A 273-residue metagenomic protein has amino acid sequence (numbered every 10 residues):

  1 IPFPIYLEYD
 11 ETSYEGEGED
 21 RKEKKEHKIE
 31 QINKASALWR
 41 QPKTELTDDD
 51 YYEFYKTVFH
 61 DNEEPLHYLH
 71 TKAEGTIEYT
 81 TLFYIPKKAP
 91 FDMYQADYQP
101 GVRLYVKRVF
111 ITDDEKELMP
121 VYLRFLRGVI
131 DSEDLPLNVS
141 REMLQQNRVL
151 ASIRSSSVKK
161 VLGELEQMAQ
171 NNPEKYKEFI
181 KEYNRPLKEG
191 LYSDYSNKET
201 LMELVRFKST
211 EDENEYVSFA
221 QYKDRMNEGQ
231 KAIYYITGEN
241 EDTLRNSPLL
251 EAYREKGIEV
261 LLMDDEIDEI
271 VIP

Functional and structural regions predicted by a protein language model:
I1-P273: Conserved GHKL (Bergerat-fold) ATPase module
